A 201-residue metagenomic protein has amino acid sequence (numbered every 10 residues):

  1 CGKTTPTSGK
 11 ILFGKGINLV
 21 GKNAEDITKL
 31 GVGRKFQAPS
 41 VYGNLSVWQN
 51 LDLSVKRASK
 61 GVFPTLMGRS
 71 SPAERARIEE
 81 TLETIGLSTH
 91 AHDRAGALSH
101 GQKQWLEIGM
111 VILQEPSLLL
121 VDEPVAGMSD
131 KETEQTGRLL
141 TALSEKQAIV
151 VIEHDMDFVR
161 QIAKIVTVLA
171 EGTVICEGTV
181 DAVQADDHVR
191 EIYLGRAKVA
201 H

Functional and structural regions predicted by a protein language model:
K10-L30, M67-R69: ABC ATPase NBD Q-loop/coupling interface
V20-G21, T81-A97, Q102: Conserved ABC nucleotide-binding domain
S59-H90, R138-T141: Conserved ABC ATPase "signature" region
L119-E123: Catalytic Walker B motif of ABC-type/P-loop ATPase nucleotide-binding domains
T133-E145: Helical segment within the ABC ATPase nucleotide-binding domain
V159-Q161: A short, surface-exposed alpha-helical micro-motif characterized by mixed small hydrophobic and charged/polar residues
